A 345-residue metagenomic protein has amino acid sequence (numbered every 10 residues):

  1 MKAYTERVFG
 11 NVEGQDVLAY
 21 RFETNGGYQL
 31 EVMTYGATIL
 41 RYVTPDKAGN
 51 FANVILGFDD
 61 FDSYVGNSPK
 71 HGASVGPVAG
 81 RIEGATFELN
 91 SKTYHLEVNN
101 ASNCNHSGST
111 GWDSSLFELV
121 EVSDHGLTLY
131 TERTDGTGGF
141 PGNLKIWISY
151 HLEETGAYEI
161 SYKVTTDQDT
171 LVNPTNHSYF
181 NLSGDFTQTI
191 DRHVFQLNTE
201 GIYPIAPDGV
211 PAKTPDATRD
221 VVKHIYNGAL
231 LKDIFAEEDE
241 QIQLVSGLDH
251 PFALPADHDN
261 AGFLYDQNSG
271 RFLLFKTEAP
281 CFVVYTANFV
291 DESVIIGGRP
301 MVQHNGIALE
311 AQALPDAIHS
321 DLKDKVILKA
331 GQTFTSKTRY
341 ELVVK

Functional and structural regions predicted by a protein language model:
M1-K345: An exposed, glycine/acidic-rich loop-and-rim segment of catalytic or binding clefts
